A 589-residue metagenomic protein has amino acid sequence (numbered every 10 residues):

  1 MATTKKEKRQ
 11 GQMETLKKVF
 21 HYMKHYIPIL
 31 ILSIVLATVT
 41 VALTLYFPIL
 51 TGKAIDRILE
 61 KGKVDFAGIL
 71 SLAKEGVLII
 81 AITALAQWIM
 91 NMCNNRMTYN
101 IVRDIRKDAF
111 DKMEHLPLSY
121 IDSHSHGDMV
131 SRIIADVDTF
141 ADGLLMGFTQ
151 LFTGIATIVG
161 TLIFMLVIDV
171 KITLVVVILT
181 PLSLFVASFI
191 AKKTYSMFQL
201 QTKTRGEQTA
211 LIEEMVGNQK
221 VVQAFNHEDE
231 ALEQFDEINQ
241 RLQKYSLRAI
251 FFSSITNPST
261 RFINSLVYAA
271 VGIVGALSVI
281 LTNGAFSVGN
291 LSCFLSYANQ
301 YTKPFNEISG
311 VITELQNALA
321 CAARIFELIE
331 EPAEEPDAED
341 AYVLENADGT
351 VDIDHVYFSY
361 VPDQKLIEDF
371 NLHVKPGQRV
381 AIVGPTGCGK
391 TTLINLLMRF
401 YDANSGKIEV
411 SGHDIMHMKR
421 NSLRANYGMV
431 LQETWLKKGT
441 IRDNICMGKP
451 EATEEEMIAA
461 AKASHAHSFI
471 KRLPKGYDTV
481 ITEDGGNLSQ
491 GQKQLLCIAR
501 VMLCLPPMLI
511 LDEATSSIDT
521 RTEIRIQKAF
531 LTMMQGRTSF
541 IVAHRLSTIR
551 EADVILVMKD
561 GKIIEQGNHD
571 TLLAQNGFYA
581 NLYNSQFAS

Functional and structural regions predicted by a protein language model:
M1-T44, L59-E75, M90-N94, T98 (+11 more regions): Membrane-integrated ABC transporters
A2-R9, Y99, K107-S131, A135-V137 (+6 more regions): Short intracellular "coupling" helices and adjacent cytoplasmic loop segments at the cytosolic face of multi-pass
Q12, V35-L36, L43-D56, I79-H126 (+11 more regions): Juxtamembrane helix-loop junctions of ABC transporter transmembrane domains
K24, V35, G68, K74 (+5 more regions): Hydrophobic alpha-helical transmembrane segments of ABC transporter permease domains
H25, I29-A42, Y46, K53 (+3 more regions): Transmembrane helices of ABC transporter permease
P28, L118-S119, A135-L144, F148 (+5 more regions): An intracellular "coupling" helix at the cytosolic face of ABC transporter transmembrane type-1 domains
E60-D65, F164-I178, R248, F252-A323 (+1 more regions): Helix-loop-helix
D337, L344-S589: ABC-type nucleotide-binding domain
